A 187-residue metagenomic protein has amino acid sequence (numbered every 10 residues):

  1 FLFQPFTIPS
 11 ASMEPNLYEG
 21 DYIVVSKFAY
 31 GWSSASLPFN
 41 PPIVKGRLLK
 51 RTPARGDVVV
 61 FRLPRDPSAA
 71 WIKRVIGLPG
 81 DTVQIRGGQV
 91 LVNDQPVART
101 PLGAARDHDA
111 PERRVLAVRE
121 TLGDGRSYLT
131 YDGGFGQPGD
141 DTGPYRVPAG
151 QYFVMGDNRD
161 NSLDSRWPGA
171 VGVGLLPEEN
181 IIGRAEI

Functional and structural regions predicted by a protein language model:
F1-M13: Aromatic-capped interface at the extracytoplasmic side of an N-terminal signal-anchor transmembrane helix
Q4, P15-I187: Soluble "head" domains of membrane/secretory-pathway proteins
